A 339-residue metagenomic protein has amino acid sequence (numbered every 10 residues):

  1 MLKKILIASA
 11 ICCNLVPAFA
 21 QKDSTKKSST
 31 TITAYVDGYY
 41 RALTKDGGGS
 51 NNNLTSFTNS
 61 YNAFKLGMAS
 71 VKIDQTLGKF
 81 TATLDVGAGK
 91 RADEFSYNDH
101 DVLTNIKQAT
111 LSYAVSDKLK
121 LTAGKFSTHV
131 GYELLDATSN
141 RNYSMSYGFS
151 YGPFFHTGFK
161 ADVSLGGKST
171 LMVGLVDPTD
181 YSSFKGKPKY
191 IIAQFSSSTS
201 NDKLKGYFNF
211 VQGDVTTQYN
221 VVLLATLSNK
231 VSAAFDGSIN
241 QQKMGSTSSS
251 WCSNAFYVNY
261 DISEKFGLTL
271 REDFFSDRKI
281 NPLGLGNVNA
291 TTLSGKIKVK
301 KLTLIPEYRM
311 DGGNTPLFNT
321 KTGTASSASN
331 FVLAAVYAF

Functional and structural regions predicted by a protein language model:
M1-S28: Cleavable N-terminal export/targeting peptides
P17, Q21-T25, S70, Q75-K79 (+9 more regions): Outer-membrane beta-barrel proteins
T25-K45, S56-P178, S196-S200, T269: Outer membrane beta-barrel
G47-S50: Short glycine-rich His-centered loop
T55-T58, A92-V102, D202-F339: Outer-membrane beta-barrel pore domains
G67, N105, D117, F155 (+5 more regions): Exposed loop/turn and edge beta-strand positions of beta-sandwich/beta-sheet ligand-binding modules
A69-V71, A109-L111, F159, A193-F195 (+4 more regions): Membrane-embedded beta-strands of outer-membrane beta-barrel proteins, especially the hydrophobic/small aromatic
T170-V215: Loop-centered beta-sheet repeat module
